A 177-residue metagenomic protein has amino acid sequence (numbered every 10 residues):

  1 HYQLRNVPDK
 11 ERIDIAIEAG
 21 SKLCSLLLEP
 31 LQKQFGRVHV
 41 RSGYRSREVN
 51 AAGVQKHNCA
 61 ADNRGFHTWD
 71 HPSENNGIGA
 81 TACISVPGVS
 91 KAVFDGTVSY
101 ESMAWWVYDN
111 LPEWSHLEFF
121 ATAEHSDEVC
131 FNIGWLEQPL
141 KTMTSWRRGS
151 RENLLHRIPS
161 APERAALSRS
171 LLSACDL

Functional and structural regions predicted by a protein language model:
Y2-P112: Cell-envelope/glycan interface and biosynthesis
H71-L177: Catalytic cores and adjacent binding grooves of peptidoglycan-active enzymes
